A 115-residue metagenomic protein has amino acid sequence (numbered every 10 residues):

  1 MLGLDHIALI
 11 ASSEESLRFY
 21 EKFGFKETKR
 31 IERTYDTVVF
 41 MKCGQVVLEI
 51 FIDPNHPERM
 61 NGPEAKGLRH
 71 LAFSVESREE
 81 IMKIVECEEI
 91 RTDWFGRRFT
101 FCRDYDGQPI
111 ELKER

Functional and structural regions predicted by a protein language model:
L2, L9-L48: Core segments of cupin and vicinal oxygen chelate
L4-H6, K66-H70: Short, solvent-exposed beta-strand edge segments and adjacent coil->beta transition regions
A8-I10, A72-E76: Short hydrophobic/aromatic beta-strand micro-patches that form the beta-sheet surface supporting nucleotide- or nucleic
E15-R18, R78-K83: Short, conserved charged micro-motifs
Y35, G67, G96: Exposed loop/turn and edge beta-strand positions of beta-sandwich/beta-sheet ligand-binding modules
Y35-D36, N55-N61: A short, acidic/glycine-rich surface segment
M82-R115: Vicinal oxygen chelate
